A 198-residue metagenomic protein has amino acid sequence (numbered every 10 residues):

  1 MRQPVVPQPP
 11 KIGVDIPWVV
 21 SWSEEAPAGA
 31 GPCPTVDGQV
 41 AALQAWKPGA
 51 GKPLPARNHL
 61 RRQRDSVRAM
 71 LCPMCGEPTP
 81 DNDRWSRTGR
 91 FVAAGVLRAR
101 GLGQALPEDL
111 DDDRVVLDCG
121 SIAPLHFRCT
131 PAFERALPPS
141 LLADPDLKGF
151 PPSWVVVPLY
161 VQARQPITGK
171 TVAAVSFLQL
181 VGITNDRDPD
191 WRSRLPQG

Functional and structural regions predicted by a protein language model:
M1-A69, G149-G198: N-terminal alpha-helical interaction blocks
K47-L54, M74-P78, N82: Non-catalytic terminal/accessory regions
D65-L71, C119-I122: Short metal-coordination and nucleic-acid-contact micro-motifs, chiefly zinc-binding Cys/His arrays
C72-C75, H126-C129: Short cysteine-rich clusters marking metal-coordination/redox-active sites
T79-R87, F133-P139: Short Cys/His-rich "knuckle" micro-motifs
R87-L97, L141-F150: Short cysteine/histidine-rich metal-coordination sites, predominantly Zn2+-binding motifs
G103-A123: Short linker/helix segments within small regulatory modules
V115, S121, F133-L159: Polybasic, low-complexity binding patches
